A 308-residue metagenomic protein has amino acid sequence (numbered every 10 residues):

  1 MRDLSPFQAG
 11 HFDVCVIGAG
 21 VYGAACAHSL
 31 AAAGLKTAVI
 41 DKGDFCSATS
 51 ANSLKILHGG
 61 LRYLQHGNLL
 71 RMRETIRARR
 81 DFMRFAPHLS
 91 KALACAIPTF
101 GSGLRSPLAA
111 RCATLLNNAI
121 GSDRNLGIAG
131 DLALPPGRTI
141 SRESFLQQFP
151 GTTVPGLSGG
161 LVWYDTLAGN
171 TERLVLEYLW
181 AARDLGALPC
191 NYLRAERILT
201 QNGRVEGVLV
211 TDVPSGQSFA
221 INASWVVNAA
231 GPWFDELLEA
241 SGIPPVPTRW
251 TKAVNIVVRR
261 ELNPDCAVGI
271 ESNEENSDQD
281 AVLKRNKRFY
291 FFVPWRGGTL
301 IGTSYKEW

Functional and structural regions predicted by a protein language model:
M1-V14, S29-A33: Extreme N-terminal leader/targeting segments of oxidoreductases
F7-Y22, A38: Beta1/beta-strand and adjacent pyrophosphate-binding region of the FAD-binding site in flavoprotein oxidoreductases
G10-F12, S215-W225: Core beta-strand elements of the Rossmann-like FAD/NAD(P) dinucleotide-binding domain in flavoenzyme oxidoreductases
S29, I40, H88-C95, A220-I221 (+1 more regions): Active-site substrate-recognition segment that forms the wall of the catalytic cavity or substrate channel
A31-A51: Glycine-rich FAD pyrophosphate-binding loop
K55-Q148, F289-Y290: Dinucleotide-binding Rossmann-like beta1-alpha1 core, especially the glycine-rich loop that anchors the ADP
L126-D131, L146-L185, G207-L209, Q217-I221 (+1 more regions): Helix-loop-beta segment of a Rossmann-like dinucleotide-binding subdomain
N191-E206: A conserved short coil-to-beta-strand element within the FAD-binding core of flavoproteins
